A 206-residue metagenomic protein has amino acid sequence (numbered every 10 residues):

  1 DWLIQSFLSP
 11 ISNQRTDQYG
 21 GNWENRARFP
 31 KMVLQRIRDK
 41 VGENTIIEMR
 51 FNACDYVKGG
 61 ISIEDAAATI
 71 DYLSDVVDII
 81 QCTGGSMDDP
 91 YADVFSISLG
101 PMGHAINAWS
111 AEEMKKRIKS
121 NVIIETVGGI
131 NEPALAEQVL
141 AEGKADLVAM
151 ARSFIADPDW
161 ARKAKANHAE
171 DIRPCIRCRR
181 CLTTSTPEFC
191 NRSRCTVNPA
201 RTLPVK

Functional and structural regions predicted by a protein language model:
D1-K206: Flavin-dependent oxidoreductase catalytic cores
